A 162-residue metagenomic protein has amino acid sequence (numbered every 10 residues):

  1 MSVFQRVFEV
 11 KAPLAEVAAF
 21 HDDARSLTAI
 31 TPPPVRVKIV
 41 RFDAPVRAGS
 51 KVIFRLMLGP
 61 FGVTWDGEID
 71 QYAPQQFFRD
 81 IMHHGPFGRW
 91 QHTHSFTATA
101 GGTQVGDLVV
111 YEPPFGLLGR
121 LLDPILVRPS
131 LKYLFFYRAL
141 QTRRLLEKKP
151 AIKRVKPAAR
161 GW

Functional and structural regions predicted by a protein language model:
M1-R47, G161-W162: Hydrophobic ligand-binding cavity/cleft-lining segments
V3-Q5, G62-D66, R89-H92: Short, surface-exposed coil-to-beta transition loops
V7-K11, K38, R55, E68 (+2 more regions): Generic structural detector for well-ordered beta-strands
P13, P74-Q75, T99-G102: Short strand-connecting beta-turns/loops that link adjacent beta-strands
E16-H21, L27, V52-F54, I69 (+3 more regions): Hydrophobic pocket/interface hotspot
R25, E112-F115, G119-W162: A conserved amphipathic terminal alpha-helix motif
K38-G85, Q104, Y137-R144, K148-K153 (+1 more regions): Glycine-rich portal/gate segments that line the openings of hydrophobic small-molecule binding cavities
R79-Y133: Beta-strand/loop substructures that line and gate deep hydrophobic ligand-binding cavities in soluble
